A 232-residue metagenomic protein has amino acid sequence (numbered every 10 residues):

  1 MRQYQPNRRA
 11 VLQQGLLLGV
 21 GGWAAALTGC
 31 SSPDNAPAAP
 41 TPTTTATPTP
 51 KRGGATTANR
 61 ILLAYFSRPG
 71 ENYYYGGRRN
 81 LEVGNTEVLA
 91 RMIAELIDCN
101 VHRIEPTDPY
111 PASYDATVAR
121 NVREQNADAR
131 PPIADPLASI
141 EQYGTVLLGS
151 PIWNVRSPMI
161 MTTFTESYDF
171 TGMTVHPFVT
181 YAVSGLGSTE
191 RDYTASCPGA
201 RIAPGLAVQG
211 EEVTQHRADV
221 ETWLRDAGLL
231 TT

Functional and structural regions predicted by a protein language model:
R2-G19: N-terminal secretory signal peptides and thylakoid transit peptides that target proteins across membranes
S31-Y143, V155, R225-T231: N-terminal beta1-alpha1-beta2 submodule of the flavodoxin-like/Rossmannoid cofactor-binding fold
L63, R103, L148-G149, H176-F178 (+1 more regions): Structural recognition of the beta-strand scaffold that forms the well-ordered cores of secreted hydrolase catalytic
R68-E71, P106-Y110, I152-R156, Y181-L186 (+1 more regions): Solvent-exposed loop/turn segments at secondary-structure junctions within structured extracellular/periplasmic domains
V83, E87, R91, P158 (+2 more regions): Short, surface-exposed alpha-helical segments at coil->helix boundaries
S113-P198: Helix-loop-strand module that forms the ligand-binding subsite of alpha/beta enzymes
G205-T232: Glycine-rich phosphate/pyrophosphate-binding loop and the adjoining helix
